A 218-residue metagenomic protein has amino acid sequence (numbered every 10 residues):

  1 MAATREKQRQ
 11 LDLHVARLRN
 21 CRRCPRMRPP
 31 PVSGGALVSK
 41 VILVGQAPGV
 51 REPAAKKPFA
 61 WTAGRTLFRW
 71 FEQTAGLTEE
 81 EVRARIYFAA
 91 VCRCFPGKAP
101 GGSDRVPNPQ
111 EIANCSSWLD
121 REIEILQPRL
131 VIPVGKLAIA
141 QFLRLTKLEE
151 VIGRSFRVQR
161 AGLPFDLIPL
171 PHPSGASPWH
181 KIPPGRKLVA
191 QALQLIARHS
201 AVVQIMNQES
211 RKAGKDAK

Functional and structural regions predicted by a protein language model:
M1-A2, S210: Short intrinsically disordered, low-complexity coil segments enriched in acidic
A2-S155, R160-V202: A polyanion-binding, active-site-adjacent surface
E209-K218: Short, low-complexity, charge-dense intrinsically disordered segments
